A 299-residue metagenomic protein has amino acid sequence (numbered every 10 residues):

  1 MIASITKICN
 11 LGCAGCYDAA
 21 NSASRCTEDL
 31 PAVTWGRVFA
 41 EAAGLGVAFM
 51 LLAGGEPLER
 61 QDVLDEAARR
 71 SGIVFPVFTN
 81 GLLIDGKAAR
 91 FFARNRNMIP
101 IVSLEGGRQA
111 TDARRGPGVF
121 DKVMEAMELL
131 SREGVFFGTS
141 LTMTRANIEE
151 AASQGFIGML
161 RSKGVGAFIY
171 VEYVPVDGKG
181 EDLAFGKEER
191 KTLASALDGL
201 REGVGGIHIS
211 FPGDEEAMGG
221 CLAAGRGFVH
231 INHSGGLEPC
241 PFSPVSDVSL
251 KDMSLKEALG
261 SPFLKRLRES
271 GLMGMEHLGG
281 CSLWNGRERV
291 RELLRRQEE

Functional and structural regions predicted by a protein language model:
I2, G205-I209, L264-G271: Short, intrinsically disordered, charge-biased short linear motifs at domain edges
I2-A32: Canonical Radical SAM [4Fe-4S] cluster-binding loop centered on the CxxxCxxC motif and its immediate flanking residues
I5, G54-G55: Short acidic donor-binding/metal-coordinating loop in glycosyltransferase active sites
C9, C13-C16, C221, G235 (+2 more regions): Short cysteine clusters
A32-L52, L58-V171: Radical SAM/AdoMet-radical enzyme domain recognition
D112-A224, H233-E238, F242-L250: Radical SAM enzyme [4Fe-4S]-AdoMet core and its adjacent flexible, acidic and glycine-rich loops/tails across
L237, F242-E299: Flexible mid-to-C-terminal extensions adjoining Fe-S/redox cofactors in radical SAM and related proteins
